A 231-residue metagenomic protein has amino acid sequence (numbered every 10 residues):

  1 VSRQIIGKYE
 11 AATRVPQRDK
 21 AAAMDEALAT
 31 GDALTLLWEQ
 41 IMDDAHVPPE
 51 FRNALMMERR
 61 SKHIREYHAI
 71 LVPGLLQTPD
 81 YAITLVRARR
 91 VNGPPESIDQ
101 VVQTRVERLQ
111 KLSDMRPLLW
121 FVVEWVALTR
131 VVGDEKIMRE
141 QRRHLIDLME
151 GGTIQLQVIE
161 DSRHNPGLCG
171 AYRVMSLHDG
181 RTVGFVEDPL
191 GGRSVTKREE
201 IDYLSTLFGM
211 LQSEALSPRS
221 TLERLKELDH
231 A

Functional and structural regions predicted by a protein language model:
V1-M42: Basic, Lys/Arg-rich alpha-helical nucleic-acid-recognition elements, primarily the DNA-binding modules of transcription
V1-S2, E50-F51, V122-W125: A short alpha-helix capping/helix-coil boundary motif
I5-I6, H46-V47, M57, R116-P117: Short, flexible segments with low predicted structural confidence
E10, E58, E187: Acidic-residue sensor for enzyme active/binding pockets
A23-D25, L34-L37, R52-N53, K62 (+3 more regions): Short alpha-helix boundary/capping motifs
G31, L37, I41-D44, L211 (+1 more regions): Short, leucine/isoleucine-rich alpha-helical interaction segments at C-terminal helix-coil junctions
T35-Y67, C169: Short, charged recognition helix plus adjacent turn of helix-turn-helix-like nucleic-acid-binding domains
H63, Y67-A231: Hydrophobic protein-protein interaction segments
